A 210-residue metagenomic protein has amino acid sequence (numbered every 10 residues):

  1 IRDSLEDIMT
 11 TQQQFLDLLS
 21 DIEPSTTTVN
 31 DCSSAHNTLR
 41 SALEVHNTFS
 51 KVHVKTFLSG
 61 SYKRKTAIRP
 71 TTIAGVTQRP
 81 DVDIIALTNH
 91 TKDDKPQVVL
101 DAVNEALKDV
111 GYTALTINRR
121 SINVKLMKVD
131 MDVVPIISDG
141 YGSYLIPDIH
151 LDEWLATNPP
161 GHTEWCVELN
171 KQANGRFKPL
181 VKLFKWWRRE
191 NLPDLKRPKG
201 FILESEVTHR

Functional and structural regions predicted by a protein language model:
I1-R79, T88, K92-D94, I122: N-terminal regions immediately upstream of nucleotidyltransferase
L43-H46, L100-I146: Conserved catalytic core of two-metal-ion nucleotidyltransferases
I68, M127-W187: Extended, alpha-helix-rich binding/interface surfaces that flank or overlap catalytic cores and mediate recognition
Q78-L87, P159-C166, E204: Glycine-rich, often proline-containing surface loops adjacent to acidic residues and nearby aromatics that form
V82-T88, L100, N104-E105: A structural/positional concept
K92-V98, R210: Short, conserved charged micro-motifs
K178, K182-R210: Conserved nucleotidyltransferase catalytic core and NTase-mimicking acidic/glycine-rich helix/loop elements in nucleic
